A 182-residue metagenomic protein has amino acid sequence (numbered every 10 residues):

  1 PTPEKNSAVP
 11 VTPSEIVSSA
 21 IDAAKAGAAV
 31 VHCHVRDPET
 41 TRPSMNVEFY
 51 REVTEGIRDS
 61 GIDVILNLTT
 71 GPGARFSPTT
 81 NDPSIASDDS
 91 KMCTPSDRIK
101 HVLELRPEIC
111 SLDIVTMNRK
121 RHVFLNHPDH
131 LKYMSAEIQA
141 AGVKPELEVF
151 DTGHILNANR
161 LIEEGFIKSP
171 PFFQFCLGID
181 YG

Functional and structural regions predicted by a protein language model:
P1-S18, T70-T94, K120-F124, D180-G182: Active-site mouth loops of central-metabolism enzymes
E4, A29-V53, R119, C176-I179: Glycine-rich, proline-tolerant flexible connector loops at the mouths of alpha/beta enzymes
P13, V17, A28-T40, I65-N67: Histidine-centered catalytic micro-motifs
I16, A23, H34, C110 (+1 more regions): Conserved, mostly hydrophobic/aromatic
A20-I21, V47-E55, I99, L131-S135 (+2 more regions): Generic structural signal for well-ordered alpha-helices, preferentially at hydrophobic/aromatic core positions
A24-K25, R58-G61, I99-E108, A136 (+1 more regions): Acidic (Asp/Glu)-rich catalytic clusters
T41-T70, Y133-A140: Alpha-helix-loop-beta-strand connector modules within alpha/beta enzyme cores
E108-G182: Catalytic alpha/beta core domains of metabolic enzymes, predominantly
